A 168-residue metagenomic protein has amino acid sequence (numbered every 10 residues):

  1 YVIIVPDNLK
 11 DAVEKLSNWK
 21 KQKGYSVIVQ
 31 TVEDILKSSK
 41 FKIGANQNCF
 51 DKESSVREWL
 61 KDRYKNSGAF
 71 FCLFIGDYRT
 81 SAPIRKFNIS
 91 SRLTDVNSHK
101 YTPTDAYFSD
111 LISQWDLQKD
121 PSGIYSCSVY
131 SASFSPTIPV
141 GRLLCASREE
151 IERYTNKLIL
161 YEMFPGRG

Functional and structural regions predicted by a protein language model:
Y1-G168: Cysteine-dependent hydrolase recognition
